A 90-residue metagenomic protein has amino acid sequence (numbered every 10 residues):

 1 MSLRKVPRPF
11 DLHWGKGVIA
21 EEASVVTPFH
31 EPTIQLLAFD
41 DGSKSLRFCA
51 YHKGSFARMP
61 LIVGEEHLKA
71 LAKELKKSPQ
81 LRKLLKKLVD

Functional and structural regions predicted by a protein language model:
M1-F29: Negatively charged, low-complexity tracts enriched in Asp/Glu with abundant Ser/Thr
S2-L3, P7-F10, H52-D90: Mixed-charge, Lys/Arg-enriched low-complexity segments
H13-G15, D40, I62: Intrinsically disordered, low-complexity segments enriched in small/polar residues
K16-V18, S43, S55, E65: Intrinsically disordered, low-complexity regions
E21-E22, L37, E66: Compositionally biased, intrinsically disordered low-complexity segments
P28-M59: A short, structured beta-strand/loop element
